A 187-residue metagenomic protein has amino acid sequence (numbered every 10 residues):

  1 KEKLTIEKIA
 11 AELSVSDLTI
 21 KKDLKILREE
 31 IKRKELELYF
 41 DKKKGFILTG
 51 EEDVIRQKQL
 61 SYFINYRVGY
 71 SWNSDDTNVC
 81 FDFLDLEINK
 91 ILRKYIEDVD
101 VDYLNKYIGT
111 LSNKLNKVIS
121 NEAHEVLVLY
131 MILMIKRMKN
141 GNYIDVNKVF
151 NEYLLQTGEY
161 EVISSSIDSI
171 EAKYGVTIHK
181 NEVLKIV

Functional and structural regions predicted by a protein language model:
K1-V187: A cross-family "folded-core" feature that marks the main globular domain of proteins
